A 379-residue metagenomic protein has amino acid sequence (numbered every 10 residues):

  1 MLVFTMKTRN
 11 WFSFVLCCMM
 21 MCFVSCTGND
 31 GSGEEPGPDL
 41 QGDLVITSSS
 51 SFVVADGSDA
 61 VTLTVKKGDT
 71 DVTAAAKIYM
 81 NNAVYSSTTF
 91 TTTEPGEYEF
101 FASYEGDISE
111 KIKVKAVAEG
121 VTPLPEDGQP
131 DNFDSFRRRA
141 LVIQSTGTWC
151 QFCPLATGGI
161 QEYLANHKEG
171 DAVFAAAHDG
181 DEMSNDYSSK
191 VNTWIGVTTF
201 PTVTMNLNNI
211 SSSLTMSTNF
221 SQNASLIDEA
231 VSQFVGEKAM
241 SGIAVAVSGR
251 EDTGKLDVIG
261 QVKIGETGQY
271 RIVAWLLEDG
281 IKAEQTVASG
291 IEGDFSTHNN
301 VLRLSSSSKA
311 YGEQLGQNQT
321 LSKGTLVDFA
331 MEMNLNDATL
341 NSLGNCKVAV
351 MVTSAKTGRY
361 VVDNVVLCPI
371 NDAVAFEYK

Functional and structural regions predicted by a protein language model:
M1-L2, M6-V53, T62, D107-Q129 (+2 more regions): Bacterial Sec-dependent N-terminal signal peptides
S51-S58, S248-T253: Short, solvent-exposed loop/linker segments at the N-terminal edge of repeated beta-sheet extracellular domains
G57-T70: Beta-strand-rich structural segments
D71-M80: Short, ordered, surface-exposed loop/turn motifs in non-cytosolic proteins
T88-E97: Solvent-exposed segments in extracellular or luminal domains encompassing
G96-G106: Append "Rare intracellular matches occur via the same short Y/T/C beta-strand/loop motifs
P130-G170: Local sequence-structure signature of Cys/Sec-based thiol-disulfide redox active-site neighborhoods
A175-K379: Short, conserved sequence motifs used for protein processing/export or organelle targeting and for catalysis
